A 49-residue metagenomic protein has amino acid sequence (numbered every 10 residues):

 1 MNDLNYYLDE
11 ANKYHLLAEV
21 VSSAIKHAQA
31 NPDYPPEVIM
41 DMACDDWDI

Functional and structural regions predicted by a protein language model:
M1-I49: C-terminal alpha-helical interaction appendages
